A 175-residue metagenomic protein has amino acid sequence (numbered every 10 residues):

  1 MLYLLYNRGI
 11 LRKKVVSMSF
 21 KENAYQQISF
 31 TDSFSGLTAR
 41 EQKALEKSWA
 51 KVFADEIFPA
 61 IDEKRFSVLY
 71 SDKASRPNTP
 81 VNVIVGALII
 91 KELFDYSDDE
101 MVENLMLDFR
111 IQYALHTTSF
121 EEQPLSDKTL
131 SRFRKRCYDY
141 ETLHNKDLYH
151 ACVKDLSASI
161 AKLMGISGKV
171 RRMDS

Functional and structural regions predicted by a protein language model:
M1-I57: Charged, often Cys/His-bearing segments associated with DNA-binding zinc-finger transcription factors
L45-G86: Basic, short loop/linker segments at the boundary and entry of helix-turn-helix/winged-helix-like folds
S67, I111-Q112, S175: Short acidic (Asp/Glu) and glycine-rich catalytic loops that position anionic groups and cofactors
R76-T79, S97, E103, E121-E122 (+1 more regions): Short, surface-exposed helix-loop/turn micro-motifs enriched in polar/charged residues
V85-D95: Alpha-helical support elements that line or immediately flank enzyme active sites and cofactor-binding pockets
D95, D99-A114, T118-D139: Well-ordered mid-protein domain cores that form the structural environment of catalytic cofactors
E121-S175: Active-site- or DNA-interface-adjacent structural scaffold in DNA-acting proteins
